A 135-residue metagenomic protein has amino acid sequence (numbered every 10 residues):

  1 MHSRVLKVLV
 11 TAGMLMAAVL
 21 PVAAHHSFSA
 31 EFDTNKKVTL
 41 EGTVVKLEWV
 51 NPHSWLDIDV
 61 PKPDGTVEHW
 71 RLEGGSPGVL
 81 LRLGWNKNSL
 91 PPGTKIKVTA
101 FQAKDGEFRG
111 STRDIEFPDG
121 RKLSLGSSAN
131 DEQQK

Functional and structural regions predicted by a protein language model:
V8-P21: Bacterial N-terminal signal peptides
A23-V38: Short boundary/loop segments of OB/S1/cold-shock single-stranded nucleic-acid-binding domains
G42-V44: Conserved hydrophobic positions within beta-strands
V50-P61: Short aromatic-glycine-enriched beta-strand elements
G74-R82: Short, structured beta-strand/loop micro-motifs enriched in basic residues and often containing a Trp
R82-K97: Short nucleic-acid-contacting surface segments enriched for D/E, G, S/T with interspersed K/R
A103-S127: OB-fold/S1-family single-stranded nucleic acid-binding modules
